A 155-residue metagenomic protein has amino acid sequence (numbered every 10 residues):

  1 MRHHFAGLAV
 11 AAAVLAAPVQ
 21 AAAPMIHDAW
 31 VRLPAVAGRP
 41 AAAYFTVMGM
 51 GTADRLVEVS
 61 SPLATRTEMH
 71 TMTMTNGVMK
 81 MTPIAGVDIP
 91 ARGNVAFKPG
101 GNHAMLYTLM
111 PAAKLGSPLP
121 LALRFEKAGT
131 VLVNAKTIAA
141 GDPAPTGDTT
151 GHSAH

Functional and structural regions predicted by a protein language model:
M1-L8: Bacterial N-terminal signal peptides that target proteins for export
H3, P18-Q20: N-terminal twin-arginine translocation
A11, A16-P18: N-terminal signal peptide c-region/cleavage motif recognized by signal peptidases
A22-H155: Compact, glycine-rich, soluble single-domain proteins
